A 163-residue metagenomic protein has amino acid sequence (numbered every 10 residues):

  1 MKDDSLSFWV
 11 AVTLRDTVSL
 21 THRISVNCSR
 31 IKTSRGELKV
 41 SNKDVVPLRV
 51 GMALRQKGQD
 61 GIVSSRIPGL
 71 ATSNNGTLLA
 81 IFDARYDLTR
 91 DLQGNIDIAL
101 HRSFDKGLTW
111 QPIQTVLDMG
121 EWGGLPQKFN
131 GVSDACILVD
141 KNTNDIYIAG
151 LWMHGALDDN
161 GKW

Functional and structural regions predicted by a protein language model:
M1-L20, T33-W163: Asp-box/BNR beta-propeller blade signature and adjacent active/binding-site loops in extracellular glycan-interacting
S25-S34: Short amphipathic alpha-helical linker/capping segments at the junctions of internal repeats and modular domains
